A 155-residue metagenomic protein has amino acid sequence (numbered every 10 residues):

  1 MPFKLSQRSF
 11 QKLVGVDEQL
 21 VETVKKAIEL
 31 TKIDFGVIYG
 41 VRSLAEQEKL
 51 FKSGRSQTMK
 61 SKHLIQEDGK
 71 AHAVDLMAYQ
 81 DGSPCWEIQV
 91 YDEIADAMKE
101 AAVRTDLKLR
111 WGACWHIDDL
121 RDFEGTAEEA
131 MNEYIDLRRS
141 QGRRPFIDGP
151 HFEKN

Functional and structural regions predicted by a protein language model:
M1-G36: Active-site acidic/histidine clusters and adjacent loop/turn architecture that either coordinate catalytic ions
Q7-F10, R42-E48, E124-A127: N-terminal start-of-chain detector that recognizes signal peptides and the immediate post-cleavage beginning
G15, E22, R42-A45, Q89 (+1 more regions): Generic alpha-helix structural propensity
K25-R55: Extended, low-complexity, intrinsically disordered C-terminal regulatory tails of eukaryotic serine/threonine kinases
F35, Q57, L109-W111: Residue-level detector of short coil/turn "hinge" positions at structural boundaries
G54-L64: Cytochrome P450 catalytic domain signature, combining two hallmark sequence patches
L64-N155: Catalytic cores and adjacent binding grooves of peptidoglycan-active enzymes
